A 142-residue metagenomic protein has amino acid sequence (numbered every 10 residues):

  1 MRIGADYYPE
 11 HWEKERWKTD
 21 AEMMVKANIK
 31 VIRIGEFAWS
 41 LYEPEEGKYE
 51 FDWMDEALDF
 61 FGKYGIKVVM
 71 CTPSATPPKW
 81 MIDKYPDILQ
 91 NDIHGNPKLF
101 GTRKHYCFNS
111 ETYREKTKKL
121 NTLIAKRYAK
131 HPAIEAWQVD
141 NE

Functional and structural regions predicted by a protein language model:
M1-R16, E22-K30: An acidic-aromatic substrate-binding cleft motif
R2-E13, F37-M54, L99-K118, E142: The substrate-binding groove and active-site-proximal loops of carbohydrate-active enzymes, especially glycoside
R2-G4, V31, G65-V69, A133-Q138: Structural preference for beta-strand elements that scaffold enzyme active sites
K18-A27, V31-K98, T122-A125: Aromatic-lined substrate-binding rim segments of carbohydrate-active enzymes
A75, K79, P86, Q90-E142: Active-site groove signature of glycoside hydrolases
